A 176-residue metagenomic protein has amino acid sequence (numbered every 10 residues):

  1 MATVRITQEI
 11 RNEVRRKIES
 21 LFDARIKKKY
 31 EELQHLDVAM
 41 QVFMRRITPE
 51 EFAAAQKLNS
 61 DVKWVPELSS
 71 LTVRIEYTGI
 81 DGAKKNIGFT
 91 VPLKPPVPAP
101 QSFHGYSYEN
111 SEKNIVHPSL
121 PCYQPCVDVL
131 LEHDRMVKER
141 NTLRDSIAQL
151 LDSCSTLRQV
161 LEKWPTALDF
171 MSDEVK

Functional and structural regions predicted by a protein language model:
M1-R5, D173-K176: Short intrinsically disordered terminal tails
A2-K63, S119-E162: Contiguous, amphipathic alpha-helical segments that mediate oligomerization or scaffolding in large protein assemblies
D37, V62, T72-I75, V91-L93 (+6 more regions): Generic low-complexity, intrinsically disordered sequence content enriched in small uncharged/hydrophobic residues
F43, T48, F52-L130: Long, amphipathic, heptad-repeat alpha-helical coiled-coil stalk/linker regions
I80, K85, A167-K176: Basic/polar low-complexity intrinsically disordered segments
